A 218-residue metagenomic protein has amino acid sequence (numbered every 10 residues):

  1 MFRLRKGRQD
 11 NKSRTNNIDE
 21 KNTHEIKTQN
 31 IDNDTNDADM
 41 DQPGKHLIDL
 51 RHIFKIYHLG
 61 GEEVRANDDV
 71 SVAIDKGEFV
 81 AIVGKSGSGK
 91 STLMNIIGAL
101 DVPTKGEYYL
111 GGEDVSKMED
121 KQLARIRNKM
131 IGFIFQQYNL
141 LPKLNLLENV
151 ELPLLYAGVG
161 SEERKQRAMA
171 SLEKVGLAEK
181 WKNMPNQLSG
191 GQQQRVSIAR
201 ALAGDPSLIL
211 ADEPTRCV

Functional and structural regions predicted by a protein language model:
M1-I56: ABC-family P-loop ATPase nucleotide-binding domain
H46-V218: ABC family nucleotide-binding domain
